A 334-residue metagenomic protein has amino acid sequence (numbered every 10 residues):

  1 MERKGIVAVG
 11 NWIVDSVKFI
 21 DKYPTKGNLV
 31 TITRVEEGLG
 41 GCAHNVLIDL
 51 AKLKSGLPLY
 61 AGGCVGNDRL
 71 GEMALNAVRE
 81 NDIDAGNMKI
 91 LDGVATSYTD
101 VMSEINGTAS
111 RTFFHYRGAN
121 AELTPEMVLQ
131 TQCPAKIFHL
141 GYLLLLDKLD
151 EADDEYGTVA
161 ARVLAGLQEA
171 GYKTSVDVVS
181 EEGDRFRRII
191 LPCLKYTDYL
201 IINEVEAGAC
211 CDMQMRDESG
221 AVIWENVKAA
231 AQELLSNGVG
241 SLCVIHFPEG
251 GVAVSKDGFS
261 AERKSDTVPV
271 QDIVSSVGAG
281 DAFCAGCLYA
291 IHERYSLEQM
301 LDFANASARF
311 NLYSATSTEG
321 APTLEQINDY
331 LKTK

Functional and structural regions predicted by a protein language model:
M1-I83, G107, L123, D272-S276: Glycine-rich phosphate/adenosyl-contacting loop at the front of the ribokinase-like
E2-I13, E72-I90, V101-E262, D266-T267 (+1 more regions): Ribokinase/PfkB-type carbohydrate-kinase core domain
F19-D21, A152, T316: Short aromatic-enriched loop/helix-cap "lid" or pocket-rim segments at secondary-structure transitions that line
L50, N203, G280: Short, conserved phosphate/pyrophosphate- and ester-handling motifs at nucleotide-, phospho-/glycolipid
K54, Q214, I291: Active-site catalytic pocket residues across diverse enzymes, especially alpha/beta-hydrolases
L91-A95: A gly/proline- and charged-residue-enriched helix-loop-helix capping module
N237-L242, T267-K334: Conserved post-catalytic alpha-helical subdomain immediately downstream of the catalytic base and nucleotide-binding
